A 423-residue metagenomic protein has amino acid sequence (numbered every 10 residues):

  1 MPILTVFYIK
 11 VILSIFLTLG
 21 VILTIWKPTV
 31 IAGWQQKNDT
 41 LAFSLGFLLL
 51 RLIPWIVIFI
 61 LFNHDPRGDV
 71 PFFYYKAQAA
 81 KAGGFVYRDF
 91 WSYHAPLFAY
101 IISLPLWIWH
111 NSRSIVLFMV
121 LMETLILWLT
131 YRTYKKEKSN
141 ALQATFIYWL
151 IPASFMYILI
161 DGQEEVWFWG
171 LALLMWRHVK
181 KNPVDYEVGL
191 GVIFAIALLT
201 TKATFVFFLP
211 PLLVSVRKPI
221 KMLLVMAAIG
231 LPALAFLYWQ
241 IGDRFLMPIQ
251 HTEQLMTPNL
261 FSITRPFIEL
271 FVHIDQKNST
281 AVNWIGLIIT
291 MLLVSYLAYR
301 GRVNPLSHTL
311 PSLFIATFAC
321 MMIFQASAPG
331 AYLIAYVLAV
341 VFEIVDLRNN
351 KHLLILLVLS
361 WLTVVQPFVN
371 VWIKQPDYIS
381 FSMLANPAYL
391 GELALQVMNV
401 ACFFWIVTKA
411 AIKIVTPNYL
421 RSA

Functional and structural regions predicted by a protein language model:
M1-P248, V282-A423: Multi-pass membrane glycosyltransferase architecture that uses lipid-linked
Y74-F90, P248-Q276: Luminal/periplasmic active-site loops of membrane-embedded glycosylation enzymes
S279: Extracytoplasmic copper-binding redox domains, predominantly the cupredoxin/blue-copper superfamily
